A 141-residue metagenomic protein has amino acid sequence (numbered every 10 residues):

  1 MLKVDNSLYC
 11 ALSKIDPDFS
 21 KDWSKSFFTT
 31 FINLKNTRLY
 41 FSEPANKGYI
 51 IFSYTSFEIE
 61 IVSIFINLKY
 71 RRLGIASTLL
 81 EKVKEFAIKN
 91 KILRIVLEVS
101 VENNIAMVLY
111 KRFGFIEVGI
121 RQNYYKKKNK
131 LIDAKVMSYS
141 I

Functional and structural regions predicted by a protein language model:
M1-K3, I116-V118: Short secondary-structure junctions
L2-K69, L80-K82, F86, N90 (+2 more regions): Acetyl-CoA-dependent GNAT
D22, L73, K128-L131: Non-catalytic, surface-exposed connector residues within folded enzymatic/regulatory domains
A45, N90, I116, K130-I132: Structured loop/turn residues at beta-strand edges in well-structured enzyme cores
S53, E58, E102, M107 (+2 more regions): A short, glycine- and basic residue-enriched loop/turn that sits immediately adjacent to a domain's principal
I64-E81, I88-N90, R94-I95, S100-V108 (+2 more regions): Conserved glycine-rich acetyl-CoA-binding loop
L93, S100-N103, N123-I141: C-terminal "cap" of GNAT-fold acetyltransferases
